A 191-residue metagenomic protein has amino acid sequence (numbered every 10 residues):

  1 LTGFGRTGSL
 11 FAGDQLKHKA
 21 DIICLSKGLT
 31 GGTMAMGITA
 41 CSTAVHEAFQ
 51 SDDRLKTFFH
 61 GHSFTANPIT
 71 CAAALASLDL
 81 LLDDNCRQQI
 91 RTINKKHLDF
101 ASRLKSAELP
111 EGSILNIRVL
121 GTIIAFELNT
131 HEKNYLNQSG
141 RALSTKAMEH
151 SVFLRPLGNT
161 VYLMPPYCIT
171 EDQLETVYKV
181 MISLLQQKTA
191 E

Functional and structural regions predicted by a protein language model:
L1-E191: Conserved N-terminal phosphate-binding loop of PLP-dependent enzymes in the Aspartate aminotransferase
